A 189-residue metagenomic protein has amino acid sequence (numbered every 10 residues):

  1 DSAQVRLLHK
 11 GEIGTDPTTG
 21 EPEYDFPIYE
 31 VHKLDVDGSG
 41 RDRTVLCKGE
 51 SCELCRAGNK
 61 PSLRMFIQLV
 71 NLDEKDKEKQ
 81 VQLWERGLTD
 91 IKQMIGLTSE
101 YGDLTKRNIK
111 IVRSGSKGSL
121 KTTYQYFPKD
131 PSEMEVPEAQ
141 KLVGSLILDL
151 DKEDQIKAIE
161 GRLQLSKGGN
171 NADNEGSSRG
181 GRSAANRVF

Functional and structural regions predicted by a protein language model:
D1-S99, D149-G168, A184-F189: OB-fold ssDNA-binding interfaces and closely related basic DNA-contact patches used across DNA replication/repair
R64-F66, D103, N108, T123: Beta-strand-rich binding-surface signature of beta-sandwich/beta-barrel folds used to engage anionic ligands
L69-N71, I111-R113, P128: Hydrophobic side chains in beta-strands
L88-K92, G102, K129-E133, G144-L148: Short, low-complexity, polar/charged sequence segments that are solvent-exposed and flexible
E100-G118: Elongated alpha-helical scaffolds
S114-G144: OB-fold/S1-family single-stranded nucleic acid-binding modules
G115, I159-E160, N174: Charge-dense, intrinsically disordered terminal/linker segments
E133, E138-G144, L163-F189: Interfaces that engage single-stranded nucleic acids at replication/repair/recombination sites
